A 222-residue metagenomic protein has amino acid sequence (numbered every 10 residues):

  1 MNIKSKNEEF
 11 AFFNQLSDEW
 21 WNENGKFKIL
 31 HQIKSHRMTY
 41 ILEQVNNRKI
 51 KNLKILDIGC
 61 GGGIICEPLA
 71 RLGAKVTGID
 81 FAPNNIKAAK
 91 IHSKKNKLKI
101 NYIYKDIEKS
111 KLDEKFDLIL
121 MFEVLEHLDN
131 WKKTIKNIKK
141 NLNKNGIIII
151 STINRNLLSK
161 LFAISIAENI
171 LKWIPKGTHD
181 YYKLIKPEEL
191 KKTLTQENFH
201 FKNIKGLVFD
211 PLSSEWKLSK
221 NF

Functional and structural regions predicted by a protein language model:
M1-E23: N-terminal, positively charged/glycine-rich alpha-helical extensions of SAM-dependent methyltransferases
H31-K51: Conserved alpha-helix/loop element of class I SAM-dependent methyltransferases that forms part of the SAM/SAH-binding
L53-G61: Conserved class I S-adenosyl-L-methionine
I64-K109: Class I SAM-dependent methyltransferase SAM/SAH-binding core
L120: A conserved beta-strand element that flanks and buttresses the S-adenosyl-L-methionine
K132-K144: A short glycine-rich, Lys/Arg-flanked "PGG" loop and its adjoining helix->strand segment in the class I
I149-L171: Conserved class I S-adenosyl-L-methionine
T152, K172-E189: Acceptor-substrate binding/catalytic loop of class I
